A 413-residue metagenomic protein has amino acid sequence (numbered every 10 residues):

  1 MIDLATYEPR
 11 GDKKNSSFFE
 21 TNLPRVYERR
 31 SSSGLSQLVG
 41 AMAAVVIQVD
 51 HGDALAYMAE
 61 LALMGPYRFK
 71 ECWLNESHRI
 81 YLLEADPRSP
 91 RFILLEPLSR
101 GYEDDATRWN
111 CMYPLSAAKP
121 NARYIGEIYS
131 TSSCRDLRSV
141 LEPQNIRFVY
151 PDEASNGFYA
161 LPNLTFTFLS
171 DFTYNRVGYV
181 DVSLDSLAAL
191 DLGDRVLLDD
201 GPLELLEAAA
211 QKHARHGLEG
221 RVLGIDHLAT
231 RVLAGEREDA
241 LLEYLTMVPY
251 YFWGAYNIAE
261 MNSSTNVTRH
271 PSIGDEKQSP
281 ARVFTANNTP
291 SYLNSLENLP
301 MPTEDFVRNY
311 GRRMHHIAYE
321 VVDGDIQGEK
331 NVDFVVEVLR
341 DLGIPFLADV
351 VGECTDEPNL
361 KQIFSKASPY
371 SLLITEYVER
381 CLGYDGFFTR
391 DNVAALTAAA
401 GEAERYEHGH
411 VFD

Functional and structural regions predicted by a protein language model:
M1-L38, F69, W73-E76, L82-L94 (+6 more regions): Vicinal oxygen chelate
Q37-A54, Y124-I125, L184, D200-L293 (+1 more regions): Surface-exposed interaction/gating patches
Y57-M64, L141, L241-V248, L339 (+1 more regions): Conserved active-site tyrosine of GNAT-family acetyltransferases
L61-A62, A122-I125, N175, Y244: Extended low-polarity, hydrophobic cluster-rich segments
E96-N121, A160, N309-R312: Donor-sugar nucleotide-binding helix/loop cap in glycosyltransferases
